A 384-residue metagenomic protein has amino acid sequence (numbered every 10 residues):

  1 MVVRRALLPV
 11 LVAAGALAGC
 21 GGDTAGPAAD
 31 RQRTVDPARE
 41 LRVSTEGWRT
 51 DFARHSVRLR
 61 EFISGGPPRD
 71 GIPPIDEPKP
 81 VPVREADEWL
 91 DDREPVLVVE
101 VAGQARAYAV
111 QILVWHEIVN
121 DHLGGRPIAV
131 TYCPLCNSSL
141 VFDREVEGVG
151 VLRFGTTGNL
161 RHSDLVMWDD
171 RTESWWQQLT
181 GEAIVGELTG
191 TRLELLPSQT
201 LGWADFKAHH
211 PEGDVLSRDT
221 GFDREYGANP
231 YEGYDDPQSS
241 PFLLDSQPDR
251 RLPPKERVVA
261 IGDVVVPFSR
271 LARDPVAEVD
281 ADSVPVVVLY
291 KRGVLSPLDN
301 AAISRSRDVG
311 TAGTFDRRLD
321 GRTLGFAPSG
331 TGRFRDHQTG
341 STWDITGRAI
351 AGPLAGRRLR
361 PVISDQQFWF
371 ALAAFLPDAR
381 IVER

Functional and structural regions predicted by a protein language model:
M1-L8, V12: N-terminal export leaders
A16-G19: C-terminal motif of bacterial Sec signal peptides marking the signal peptidase cleavage site
T24-R384: Mid-to-C-terminal functional-domain signal that highlights helix-capping/loop sites within ligand-binding modules
